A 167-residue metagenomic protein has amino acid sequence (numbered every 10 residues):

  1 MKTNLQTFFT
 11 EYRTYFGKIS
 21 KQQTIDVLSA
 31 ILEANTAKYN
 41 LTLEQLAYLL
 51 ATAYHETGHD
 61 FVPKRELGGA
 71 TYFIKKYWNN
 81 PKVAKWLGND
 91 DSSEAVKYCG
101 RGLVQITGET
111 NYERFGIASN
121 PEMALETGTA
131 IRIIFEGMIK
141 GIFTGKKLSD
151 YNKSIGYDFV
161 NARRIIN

Functional and structural regions predicted by a protein language model:
K2-A30, T36, A47-M138: Peptidoglycan-targeting cell-wall enzymes and recognition modules
A37-L49, V62-R65, T144-I155: Surface-exposed patches in mature extracellular/periplasmic domains of secreted proteins
A53-T57, S149-N167: Acidic helix/loop microenvironments that form the catalytic cleft of cell-wall polysaccharide enzymes
L103, G145, R163: A residue-level signal for beta-strand positions that form part of recognition/binding surfaces within mature
S119-P121, I142-K147: Flexible, glycine-rich surface segments
F135-G145, N167: Short leucine-rich amphipathic alpha-helical surface patches
